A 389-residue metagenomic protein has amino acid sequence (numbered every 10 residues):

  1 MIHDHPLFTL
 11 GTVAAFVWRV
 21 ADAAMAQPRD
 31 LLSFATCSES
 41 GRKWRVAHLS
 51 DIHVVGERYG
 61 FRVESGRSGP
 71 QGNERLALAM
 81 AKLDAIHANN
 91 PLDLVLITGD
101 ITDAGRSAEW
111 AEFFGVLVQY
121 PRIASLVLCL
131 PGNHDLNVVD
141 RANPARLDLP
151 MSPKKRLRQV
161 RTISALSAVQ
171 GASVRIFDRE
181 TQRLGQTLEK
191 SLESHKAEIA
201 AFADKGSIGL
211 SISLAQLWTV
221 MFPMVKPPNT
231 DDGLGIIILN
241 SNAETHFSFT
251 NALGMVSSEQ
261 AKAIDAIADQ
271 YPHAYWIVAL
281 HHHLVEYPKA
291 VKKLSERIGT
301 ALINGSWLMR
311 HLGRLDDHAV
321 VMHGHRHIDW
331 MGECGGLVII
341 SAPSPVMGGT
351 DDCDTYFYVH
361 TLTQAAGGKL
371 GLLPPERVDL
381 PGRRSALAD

Functional and structural regions predicted by a protein language model:
I2-E112: N-terminal active-site segment of His-dependent metallophosphoesterases
T36-A47, V220-I238, A274-Y275, E333-I339 (+1 more regions): Beta-strand-turn-beta hairpins that frame and shape the catalytic cleft of phosphate-ester-processing enzymes
H48-S50, D93-D100, L126-N133, L239 (+4 more regions): Active-site neighborhood of phospho(di)ester-bond hydrolases with catalytic His/Asp-centered motifs
H53-R58, D103-G105, N133-R141, E244-F247 (+3 more regions): Active-site environment of divalent metal-dependent phosphoester hydrolases
E112-K262, H311: Extended active-site neighborhood of metal-dependent phosphoesterases/phosphodiesterases
A243-K262, D269-A319: Active-site-proximal segments of metal-dependent phosphoesterases and phosphodiesterases across multiple
P288, K293-G367: Conserved beta-sheet core of the metallophosphoesterase superfamily
L362-D389: A short C-terminal boundary segment appended to hydrolase-like catalytic domains
